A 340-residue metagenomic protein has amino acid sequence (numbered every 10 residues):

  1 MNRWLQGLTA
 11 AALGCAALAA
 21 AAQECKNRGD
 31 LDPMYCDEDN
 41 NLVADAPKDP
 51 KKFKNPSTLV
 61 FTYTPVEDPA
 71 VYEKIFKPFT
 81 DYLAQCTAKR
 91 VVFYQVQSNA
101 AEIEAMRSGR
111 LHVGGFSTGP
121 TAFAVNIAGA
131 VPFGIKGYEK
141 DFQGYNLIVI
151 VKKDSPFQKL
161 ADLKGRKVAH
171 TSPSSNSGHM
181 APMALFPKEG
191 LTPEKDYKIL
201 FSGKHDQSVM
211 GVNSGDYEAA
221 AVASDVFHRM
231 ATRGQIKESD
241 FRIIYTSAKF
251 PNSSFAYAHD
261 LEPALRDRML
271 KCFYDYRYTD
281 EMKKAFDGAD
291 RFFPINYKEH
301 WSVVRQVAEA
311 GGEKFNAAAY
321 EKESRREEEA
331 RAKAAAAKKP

Functional and structural regions predicted by a protein language model:
M1-A11: Bacterial N-terminal signal peptides that target proteins for export
Q23-Y63, E67-P78, A256-Y257, L261-P340: An extracytoplasmic/periplasmic, membrane-proximal ligand-sensing/linker region
E24-S155: Short, glycine-/small- and polar/acidic-enriched structural segments that line small-molecule recognition paths
F61-A84, G119, E139-M210, Y217 (+2 more regions): Bilobed "Venus flytrap"/periplasmic-binding protein-like clamshell domains and structurally analogous long
A84-Q95, P187-S202, E238-D240, R326 (+1 more regions): A local structural motif
A100-G114, I127, A161, H205-D225: Short helices/loops that flank or line small-molecule/ion binding pockets
V131-F142, Y197-K198, A231-K249: Short beta-strand->loop
